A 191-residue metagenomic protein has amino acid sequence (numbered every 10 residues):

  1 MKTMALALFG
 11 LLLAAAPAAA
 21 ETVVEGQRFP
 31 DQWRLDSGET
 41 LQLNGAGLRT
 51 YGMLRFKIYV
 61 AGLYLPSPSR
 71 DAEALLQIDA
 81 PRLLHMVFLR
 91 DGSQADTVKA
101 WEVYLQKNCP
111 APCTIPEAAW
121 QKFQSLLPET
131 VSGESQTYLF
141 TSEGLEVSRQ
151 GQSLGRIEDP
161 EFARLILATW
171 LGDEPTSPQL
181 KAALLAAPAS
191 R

Functional and structural regions predicted by a protein language model:
M1-L6: Bacterial N-terminal signal peptides that target proteins for export
A14-P17: N-terminal signal peptide c-region/cleavage motif recognized by signal peptidases
A20-L76, A111: N-terminal secretory signal peptides
Q42-N44, G62, L83-V87, E146: Soluble periplasmic/extracytoplasmic beta-strand elements of cell-envelope proteins
P66-T141: Mid-length scaffold segments of soluble, non-membrane domains
S148-Q152: Short strand-turn-strand beta-turns centered on an Asx-Gly dipeptide
L154-L180: Flexible glycine-rich active-site/ligand-binding loops centered on an Asp-His dyad
Q179-R191: Cysteine/selenocysteine-centered motifs that mediate thiol-based redox chemistry or coordinate metal-sulfur cofactors
